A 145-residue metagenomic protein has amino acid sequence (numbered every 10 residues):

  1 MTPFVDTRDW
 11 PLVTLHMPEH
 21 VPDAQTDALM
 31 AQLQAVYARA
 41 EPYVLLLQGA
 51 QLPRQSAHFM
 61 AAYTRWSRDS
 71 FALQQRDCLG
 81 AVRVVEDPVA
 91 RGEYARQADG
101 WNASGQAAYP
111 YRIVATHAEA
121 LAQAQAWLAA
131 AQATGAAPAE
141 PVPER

Functional and structural regions predicted by a protein language model:
M1-R145: Amphipathic, Lys/Arg-enriched alpha-helical "gate/interface" segment within cytosolic domains that mediates
